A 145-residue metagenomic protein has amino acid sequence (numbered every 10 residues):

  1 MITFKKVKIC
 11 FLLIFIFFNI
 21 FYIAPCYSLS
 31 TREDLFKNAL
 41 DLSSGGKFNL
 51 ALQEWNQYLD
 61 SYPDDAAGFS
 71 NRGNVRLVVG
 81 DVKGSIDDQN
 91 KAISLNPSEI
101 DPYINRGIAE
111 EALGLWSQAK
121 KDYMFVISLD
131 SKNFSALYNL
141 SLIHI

Functional and structural regions predicted by a protein language model:
R32, A66-A67, I100-D101, F134-S135: Helix-start (N-cap) detector for alpha-helical repeat units in TPR-like alpha-solenoids, especially tetratricopeptide
I143-I145: Conserved small/polar residues in nucleotide/adenosyl-binding loops
